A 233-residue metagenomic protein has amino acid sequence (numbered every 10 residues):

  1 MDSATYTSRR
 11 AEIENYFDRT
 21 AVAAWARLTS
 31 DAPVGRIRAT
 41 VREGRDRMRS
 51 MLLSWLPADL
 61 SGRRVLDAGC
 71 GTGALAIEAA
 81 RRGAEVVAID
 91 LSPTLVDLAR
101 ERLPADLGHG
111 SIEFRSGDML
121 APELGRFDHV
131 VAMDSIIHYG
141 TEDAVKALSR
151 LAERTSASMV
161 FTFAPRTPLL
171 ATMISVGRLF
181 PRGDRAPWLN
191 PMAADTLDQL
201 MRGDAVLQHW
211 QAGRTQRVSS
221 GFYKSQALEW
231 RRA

Functional and structural regions predicted by a protein language model:
M1-D2: Short, contiguous pre-domain boundary segments
T5-W55, D59, T72-E123, E142-K146 (+2 more regions): Class I (Rossmann-like) S-adenosyl-L-methionine-dependent methyltransferase catalytic domain, capturing the SAM-binding
R63-G71: Conserved class I S-adenosyl-L-methionine
V131: A conserved beta-strand element that flanks and buttresses the S-adenosyl-L-methionine
D134-S135: Short catalytic micro-motifs in class I SAM-dependent methyltransferases
H138-Y139: A short His-aromatic
R154-S158: Short glycine-dipeptide loop
